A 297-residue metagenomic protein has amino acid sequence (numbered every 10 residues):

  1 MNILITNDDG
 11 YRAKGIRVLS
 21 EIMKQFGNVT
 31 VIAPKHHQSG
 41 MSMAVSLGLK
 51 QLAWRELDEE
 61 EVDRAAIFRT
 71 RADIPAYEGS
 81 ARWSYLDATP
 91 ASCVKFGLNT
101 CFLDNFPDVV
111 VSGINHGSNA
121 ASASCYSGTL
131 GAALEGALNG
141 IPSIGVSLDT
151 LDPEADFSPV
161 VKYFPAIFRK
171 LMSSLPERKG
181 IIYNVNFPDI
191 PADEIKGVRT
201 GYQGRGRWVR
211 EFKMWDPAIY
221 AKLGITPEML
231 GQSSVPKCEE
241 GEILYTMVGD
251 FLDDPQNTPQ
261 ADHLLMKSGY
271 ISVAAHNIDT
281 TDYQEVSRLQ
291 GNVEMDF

Functional and structural regions predicted by a protein language model:
I3, K14-N99, F106: A cross-family phosphate/adenosyl-ligand binding-site feature
T6, I32-P34, S112-N115, V146-S147 (+2 more regions): Short beta-strand segments
D9, H37, T89-P90, N115-S118 (+2 more regions): Short glycine-rich anion-binding loops that position phosphate/pyrophosphate groups of nucleotides and phosphorylated
G97-D104, G131-P142: Alpha-helix C-terminal capping segments
S118-S127: Glycine/threonine-rich flexible loop motifs
A123, A137-P159: Glycine-rich phosphate/pyrophosphate-binding loops and their adjacent beta-strand/loop elements at enzyme active sites
Y126-A133, V146, P159-M172: Active-site glycine-rich loop that binds ribose-phosphate moieties when present
M172-R178, N184-F297: C-terminal accessory domains and tails appended to enzymatic cores
